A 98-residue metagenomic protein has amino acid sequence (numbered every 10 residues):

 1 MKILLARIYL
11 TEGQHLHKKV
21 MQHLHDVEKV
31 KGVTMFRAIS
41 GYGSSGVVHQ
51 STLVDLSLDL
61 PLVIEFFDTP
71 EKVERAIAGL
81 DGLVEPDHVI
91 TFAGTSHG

Functional and structural regions predicted by a protein language model:
M1-G98: Positively charged, small/polar-rich N-terminal and surface patches that mediate targeting and assembly and bind
